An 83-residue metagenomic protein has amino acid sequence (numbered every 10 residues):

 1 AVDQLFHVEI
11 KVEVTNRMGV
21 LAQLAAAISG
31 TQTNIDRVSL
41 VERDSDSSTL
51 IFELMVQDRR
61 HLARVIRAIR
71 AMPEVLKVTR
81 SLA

Functional and structural regions predicted by a protein language model:
A1-A83: A conserved regulatory-domain signal marking ACT and ACT-like small-molecule sensing domains and adjacent regulatory
